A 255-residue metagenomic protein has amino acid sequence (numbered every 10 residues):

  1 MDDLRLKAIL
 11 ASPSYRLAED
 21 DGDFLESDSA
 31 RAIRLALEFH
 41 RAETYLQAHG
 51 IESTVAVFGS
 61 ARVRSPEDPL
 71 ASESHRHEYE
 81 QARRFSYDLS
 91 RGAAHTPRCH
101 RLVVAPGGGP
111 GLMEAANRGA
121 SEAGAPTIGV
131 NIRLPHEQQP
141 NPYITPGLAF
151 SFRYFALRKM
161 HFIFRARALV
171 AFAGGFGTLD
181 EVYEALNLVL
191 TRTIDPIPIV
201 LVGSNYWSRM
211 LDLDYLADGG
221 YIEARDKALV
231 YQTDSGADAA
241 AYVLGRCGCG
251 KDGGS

Functional and structural regions predicted by a protein language model:
L4, I9-P13, A18, G22-V130: Glycine-rich beta-alpha loop segments
H40-S60, D68, R153-L169, L186-T193: Glycine/serine-rich loop-strand microenvironments at binding/catalytic pocket rims
Q47-G50, T96-C99, S121, N141-I144 (+3 more regions): Solvent-exposed alpha-helices and their adjacent loops that cap or buttress functional pockets in soluble metabolic
H100-V103, P196-P198, K227-V230: Residue-level recognition of the N-termini of beta-strands and the immediately preceding loop/turn
A105-F172, F176-G177, Y183, W207: Phosphate/pyrophosphate-binding betaalpha-module
S121-E122, E184-V189, Y215-G219, C247-G248: Short, solvent-exposed amphipathic alpha-helical segments in soluble enzyme and RNA/protein-processing domains
G124-E137, L188-L211, R225: Short, acidic/small-residue loops that bind anionic groups at enzyme active sites
L201-S255: C-terminal functional extensions of proteins
